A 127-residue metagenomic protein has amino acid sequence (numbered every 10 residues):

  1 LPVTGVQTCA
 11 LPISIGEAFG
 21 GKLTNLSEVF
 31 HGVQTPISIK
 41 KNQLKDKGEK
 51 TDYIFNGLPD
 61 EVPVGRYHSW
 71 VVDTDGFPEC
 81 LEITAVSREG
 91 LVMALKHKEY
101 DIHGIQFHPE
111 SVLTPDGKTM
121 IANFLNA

Functional and structural regions predicted by a protein language model:
L1-C9: Single conserved hydrophobic/aromatic residue that forms the stacking wall/gate of nucleotide- or nucleobase-binding
G5-V6, G32, T119: Generic structural microfeature
T8, L44-D46, L125: Intrinsically disordered and other compositionally biased segments
I13-P115: Pocket-forming structural segment of enzyme catalytic cores
V112-A127: Acyltransferase
